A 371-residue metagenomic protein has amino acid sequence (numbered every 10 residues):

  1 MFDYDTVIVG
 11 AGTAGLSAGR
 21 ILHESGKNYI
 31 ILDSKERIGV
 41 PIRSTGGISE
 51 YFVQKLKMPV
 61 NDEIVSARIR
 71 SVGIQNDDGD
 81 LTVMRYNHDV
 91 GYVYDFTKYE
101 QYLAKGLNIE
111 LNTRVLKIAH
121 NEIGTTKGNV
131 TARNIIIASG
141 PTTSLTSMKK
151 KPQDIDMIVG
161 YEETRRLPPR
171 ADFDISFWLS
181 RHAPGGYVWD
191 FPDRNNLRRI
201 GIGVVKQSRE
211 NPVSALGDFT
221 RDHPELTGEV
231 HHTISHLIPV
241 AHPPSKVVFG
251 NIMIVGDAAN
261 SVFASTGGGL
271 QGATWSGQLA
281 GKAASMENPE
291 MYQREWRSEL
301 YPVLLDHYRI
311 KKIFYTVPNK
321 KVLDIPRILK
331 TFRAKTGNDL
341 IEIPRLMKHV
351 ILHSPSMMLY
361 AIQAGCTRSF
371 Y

Functional and structural regions predicted by a protein language model:
M1-A14: Beta1/beta-strand and adjacent pyrophosphate-binding region of the FAD-binding site in flavoprotein oxidoreductases
A11, K105-T227, P244, N260-V262: Predominantly flavin-linked oxidoreductase catalytic cores and closely associated redox partners
A14, R37, T142: Conserved Rossmann-like nucleotide-cofactor binding loop
H23-R43: Glycine-rich FAD pyrophosphate-binding loop
I48, F52-Q101: A conserved beta-strand/loop capping segment in the N-terminal third of enzymes that catalyze redox or closely related
S208-M286, E290-M291: FAD/FMN-dependent oxidoreductases across multiple families
K282-K320: Active-site-proximal substrate-binding core of FAD-dependent oxidoreductases
K320-Y371: C-terminal auxiliary extensions adjacent to catalytic cores
